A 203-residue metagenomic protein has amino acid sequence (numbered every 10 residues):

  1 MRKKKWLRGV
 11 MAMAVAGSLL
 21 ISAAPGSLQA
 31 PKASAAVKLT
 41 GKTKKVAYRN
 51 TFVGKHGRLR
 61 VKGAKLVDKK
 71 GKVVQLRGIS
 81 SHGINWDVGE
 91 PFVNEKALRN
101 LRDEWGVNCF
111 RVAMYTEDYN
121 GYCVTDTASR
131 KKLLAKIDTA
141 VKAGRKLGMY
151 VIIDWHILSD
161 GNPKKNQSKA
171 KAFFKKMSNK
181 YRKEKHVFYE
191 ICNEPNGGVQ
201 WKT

Functional and structural regions predicted by a protein language model:
R2-A14: Bacterial N-terminal signal peptides that target proteins for export
A12-S22: Bacterial N-terminal signal peptides
L20-K38: Sec-dependent signal peptide cleavage junction
K32-N50: N-terminal, intrinsically disordered, polar/charged segments of Gram-positive cell-envelope systems that serve as
Y48-T203: Active-site mouth of glycoside hydrolases
